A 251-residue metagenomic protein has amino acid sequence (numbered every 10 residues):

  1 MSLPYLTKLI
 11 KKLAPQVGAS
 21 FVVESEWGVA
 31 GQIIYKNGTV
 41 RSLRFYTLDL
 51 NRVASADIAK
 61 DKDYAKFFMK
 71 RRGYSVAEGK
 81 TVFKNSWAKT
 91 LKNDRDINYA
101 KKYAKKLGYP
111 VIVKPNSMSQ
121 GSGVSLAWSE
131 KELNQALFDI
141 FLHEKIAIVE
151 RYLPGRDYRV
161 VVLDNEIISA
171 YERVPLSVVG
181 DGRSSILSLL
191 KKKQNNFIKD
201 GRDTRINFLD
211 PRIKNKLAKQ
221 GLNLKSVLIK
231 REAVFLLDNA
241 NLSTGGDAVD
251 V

Functional and structural regions predicted by a protein language model:
M1-R71, K89-D94: ATP-binding N-terminal substructure of ATP-dependent carboxylate-amine bond-forming enzymes
P4-Y5, V23-S25, R52, D61 (+3 more regions): Alpha-helix initiation/capping motif
L6, D61, E132, V249-V251: Short amphipathic alpha-helical segments
P15-S20, Y74, Y109, L222: Short aromatic/hydrophobic-glycine micro-motifs
Q32, F45, A56-I206: Active-site nucleotide/adenylate-binding loops and adjacent lid/helix of ATP-dependent enzymes
K36-R41, R71-S75, N85-W87, E130-K131 (+1 more regions): A broad, low-specificity signal for short, low-complexity segments enriched in glycine/proline and polar/charged
D139, H143, L190-V251: A long amphipathic alpha-helix within ATP-dependent nucleotide-binding catalytic cores
